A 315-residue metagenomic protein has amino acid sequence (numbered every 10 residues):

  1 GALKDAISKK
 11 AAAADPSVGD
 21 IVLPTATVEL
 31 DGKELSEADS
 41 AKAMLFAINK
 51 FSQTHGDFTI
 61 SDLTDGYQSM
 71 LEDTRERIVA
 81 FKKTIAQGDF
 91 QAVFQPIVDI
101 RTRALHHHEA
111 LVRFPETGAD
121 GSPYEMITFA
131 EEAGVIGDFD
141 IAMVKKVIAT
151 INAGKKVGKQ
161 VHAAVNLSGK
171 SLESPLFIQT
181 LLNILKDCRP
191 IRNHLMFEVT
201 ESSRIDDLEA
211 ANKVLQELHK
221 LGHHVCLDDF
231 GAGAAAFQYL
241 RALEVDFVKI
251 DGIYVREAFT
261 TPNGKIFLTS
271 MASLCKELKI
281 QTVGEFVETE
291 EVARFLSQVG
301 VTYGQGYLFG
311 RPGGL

Functional and structural regions predicted by a protein language model:
A2-P16, A43-L45, M143-N152: Alpha-helical scaffold within the catalytic cores of cyclic-nucleotide enzymes
S8, E29-G56, Y124, F230 (+2 more regions): Catalytic-core segments of nucleotide cyclases and related cyclic-nucleotide turnover enzymes
K9-A26, A119, K155-V161, R189: Catalytic core regions of nucleotide second-messenger enzymes
V18-S40, G66-S69, P96-T102, F114-G118 (+2 more regions): Catalytic strand-loop-helix junctions within cyclic-nucleotide turnover domains
T27-E34, A104-E109, V135-A210, F286: Catalytic core of bacterial c-di-GMP phosphodiesterases, primarily the EAL and HD-GYP domains, capturing alpha-helical
E34-Q91, R101, F129-I136, G169-S171 (+3 more regions): C-di-GMP signaling machinery
N49, R101-A104, F114-A119, S168-P175 (+3 more regions): EAL-family c-di-GMP phosphodiesterase catalytic domain
D65-F129, N166, L227, G284 (+2 more regions): Active-site core of bacterial EAL-family cyclic-dinucleotide phosphodiesterase domains
